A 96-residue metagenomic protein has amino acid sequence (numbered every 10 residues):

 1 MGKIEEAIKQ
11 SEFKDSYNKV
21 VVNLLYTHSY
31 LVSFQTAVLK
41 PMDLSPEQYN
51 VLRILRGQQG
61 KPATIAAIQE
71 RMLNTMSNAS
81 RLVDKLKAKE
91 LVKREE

Functional and structural regions predicted by a protein language model:
M1-M42: N-terminal leader segment of winged-helix/HTH proteins
I4, I8, I54, I65-I68 (+1 more regions): Weak global preference for isoleucine
T27-Y30, E47, L82: Amphipathic, well-ordered alpha-helical segments in soluble domains
S33-T75: N-terminal helix-turn-helix DNA-binding core of bacterial DNA-binding proteins
K61-E96: Canonical helix-turn-helix DNA-binding module
